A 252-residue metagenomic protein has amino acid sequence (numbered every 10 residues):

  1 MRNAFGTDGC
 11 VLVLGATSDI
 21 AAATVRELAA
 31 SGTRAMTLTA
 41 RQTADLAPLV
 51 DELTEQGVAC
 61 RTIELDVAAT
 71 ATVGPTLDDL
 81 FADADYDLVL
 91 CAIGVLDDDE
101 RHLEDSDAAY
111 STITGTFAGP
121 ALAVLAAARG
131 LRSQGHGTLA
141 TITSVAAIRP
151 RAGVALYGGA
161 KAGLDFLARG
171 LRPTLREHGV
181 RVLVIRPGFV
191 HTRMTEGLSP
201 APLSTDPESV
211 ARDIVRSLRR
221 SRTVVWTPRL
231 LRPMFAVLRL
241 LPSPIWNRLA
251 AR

Functional and structural regions predicted by a protein language model:
T17-S18: Conserved glycine-rich cofactor-binding loop
T33-P48: Conserved glycine-rich Rossmann-like NAD(P)H-binding loop of the short-chain dehydrogenase/reductase
L53-A71: Rossmann-fold cofactor-recognition segment
L88, G94-Y110, G153: Conserved mid-core segment of classical short-chain dehydrogenase/reductases
V124, A160: Active-site helix of classical SDR
S144: Residue(s) in the substrate-gating loop at a strand-loop-helix junction that position the organic substrate next
V184, S199-A236: C-terminal helical subdomain
